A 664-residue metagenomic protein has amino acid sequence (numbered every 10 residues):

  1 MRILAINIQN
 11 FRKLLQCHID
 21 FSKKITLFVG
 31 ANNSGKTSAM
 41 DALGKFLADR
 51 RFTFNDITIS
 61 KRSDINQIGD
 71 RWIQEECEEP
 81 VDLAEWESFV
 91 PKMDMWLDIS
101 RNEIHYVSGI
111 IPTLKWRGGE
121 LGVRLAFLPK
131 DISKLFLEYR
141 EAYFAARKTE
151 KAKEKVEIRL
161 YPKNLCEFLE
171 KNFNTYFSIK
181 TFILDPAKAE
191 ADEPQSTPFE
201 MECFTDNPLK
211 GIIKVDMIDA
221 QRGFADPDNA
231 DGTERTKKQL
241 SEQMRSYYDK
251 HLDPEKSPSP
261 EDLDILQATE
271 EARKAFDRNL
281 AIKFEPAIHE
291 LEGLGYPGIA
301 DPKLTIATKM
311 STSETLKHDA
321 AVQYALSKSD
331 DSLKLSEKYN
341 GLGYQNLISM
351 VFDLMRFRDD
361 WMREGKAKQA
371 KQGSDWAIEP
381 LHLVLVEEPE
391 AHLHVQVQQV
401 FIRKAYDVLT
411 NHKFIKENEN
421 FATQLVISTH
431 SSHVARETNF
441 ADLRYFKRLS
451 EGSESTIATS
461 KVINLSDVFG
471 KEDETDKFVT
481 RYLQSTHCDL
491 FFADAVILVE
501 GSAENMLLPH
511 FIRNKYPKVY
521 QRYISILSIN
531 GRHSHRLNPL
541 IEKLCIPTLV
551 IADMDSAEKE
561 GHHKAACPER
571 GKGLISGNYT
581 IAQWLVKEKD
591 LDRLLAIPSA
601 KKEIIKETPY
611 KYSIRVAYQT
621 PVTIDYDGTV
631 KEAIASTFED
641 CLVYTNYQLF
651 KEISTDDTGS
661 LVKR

Functional and structural regions predicted by a protein language model:
M1-A48, K317, Q323-D473, K477-T486 (+1 more regions): Switch/communication elements of ASCE P-loop NTPase nucleotide-binding domains
S38, I104-Y106, L135-F136, P208 (+5 more regions): Short helix/loop capping segments that flank catalytic or ligand/cofactor-binding pockets
R51-R62, K447: Short beta-strand-centered segment that lines the nucleotide-binding/catalytic pocket of NTP-utilizing
T58-E255, S259-L263, G470-E474, C567-I604: Glycine-rich phosphate-binding loops of NTPases
F89-M93, G118-V123, G211-V215, P380-L381 (+4 more regions): Short glycine-/polar-rich loops that comprise or flank the Walker A/P-loop and associated switch/sensor motifs
D216-I218, P380-E388, Q424-T429, S525-I529 (+1 more regions): Extended hydrophobic secondary-structure segments that form protein cores and membrane-embedded regions
A220-V386, D407, K413-K416: Extended helical coiled-coil dimerization/tether regions that scaffold and oligomerize large DNA-maintenance assemblies
R448-R664: Acidic, divalent-metal-binding catalytic cores of TOPRIM and closely related two-metal-ion phosphodiester/pyrophosphate
